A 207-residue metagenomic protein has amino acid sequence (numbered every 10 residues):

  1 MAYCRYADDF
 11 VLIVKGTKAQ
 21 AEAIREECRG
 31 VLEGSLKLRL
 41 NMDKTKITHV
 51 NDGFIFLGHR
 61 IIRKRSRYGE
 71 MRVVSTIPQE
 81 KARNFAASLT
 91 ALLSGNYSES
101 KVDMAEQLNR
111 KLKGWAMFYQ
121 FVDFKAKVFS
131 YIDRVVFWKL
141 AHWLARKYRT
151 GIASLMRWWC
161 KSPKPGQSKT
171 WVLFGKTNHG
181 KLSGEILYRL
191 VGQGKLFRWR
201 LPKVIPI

Functional and structural regions predicted by a protein language model:
M1-I207: Non-catalytic terminal/accessory segments
